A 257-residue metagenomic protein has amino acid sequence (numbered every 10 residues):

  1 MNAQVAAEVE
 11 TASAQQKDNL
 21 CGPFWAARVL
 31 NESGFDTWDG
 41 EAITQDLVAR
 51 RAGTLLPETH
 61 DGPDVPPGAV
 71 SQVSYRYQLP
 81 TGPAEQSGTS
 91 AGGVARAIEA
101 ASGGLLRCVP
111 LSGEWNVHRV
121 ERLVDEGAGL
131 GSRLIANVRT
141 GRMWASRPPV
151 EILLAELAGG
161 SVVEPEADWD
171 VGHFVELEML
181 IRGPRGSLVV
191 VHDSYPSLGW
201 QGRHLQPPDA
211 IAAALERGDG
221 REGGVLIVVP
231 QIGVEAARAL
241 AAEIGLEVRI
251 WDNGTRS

Functional and structural regions predicted by a protein language model:
N2-S132, R217-G224, V229-S257: Cysteine-nucleophile protease catalytic domains, especially the papain-like/related folds used in DUB/UBL proteases
R28, T140-M143, P196-S197: Solvent-exposed loop/turn segments at secondary-structure junctions within structured extracellular/periplasmic domains
D36, E151-L153, Q206: Hydrophobic alpha-helical segments
N116-V191: Active-site-adjacent substructure of cysteine-protease-like catalytic cores
A158-G172, E176-S257: Noncatalytic regulatory segments and standalone regulatory/sensor domains
